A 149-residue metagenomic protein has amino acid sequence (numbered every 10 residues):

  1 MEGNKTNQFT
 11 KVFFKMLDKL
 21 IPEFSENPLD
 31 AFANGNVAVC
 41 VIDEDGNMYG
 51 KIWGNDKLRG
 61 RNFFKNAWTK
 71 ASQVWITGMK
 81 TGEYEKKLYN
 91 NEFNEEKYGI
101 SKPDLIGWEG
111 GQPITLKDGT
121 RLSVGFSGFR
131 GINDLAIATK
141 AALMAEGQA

Functional and structural regions predicted by a protein language model:
M1-Q148: Flexible, solvent-exposed loop/hinge segments and secondary-structure transition points
